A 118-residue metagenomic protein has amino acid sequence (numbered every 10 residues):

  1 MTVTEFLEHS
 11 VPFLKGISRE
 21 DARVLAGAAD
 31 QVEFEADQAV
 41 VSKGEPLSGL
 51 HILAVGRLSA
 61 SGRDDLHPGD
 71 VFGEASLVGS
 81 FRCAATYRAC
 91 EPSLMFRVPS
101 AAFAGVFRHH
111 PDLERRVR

Functional and structural regions predicted by a protein language model:
M1-A36, S76-L77, F107-H109, L113-V117: Cyclic nucleotide-binding regulatory module and flanking cytosolic helices
A36-P92, S100-F107, E114: Cyclic nucleotide-binding regulatory domains
R97: Acidic/glycine-rich phosphate/pyrophosphate-binding loops and surrounding catalytic core that coordinate Mg2+
